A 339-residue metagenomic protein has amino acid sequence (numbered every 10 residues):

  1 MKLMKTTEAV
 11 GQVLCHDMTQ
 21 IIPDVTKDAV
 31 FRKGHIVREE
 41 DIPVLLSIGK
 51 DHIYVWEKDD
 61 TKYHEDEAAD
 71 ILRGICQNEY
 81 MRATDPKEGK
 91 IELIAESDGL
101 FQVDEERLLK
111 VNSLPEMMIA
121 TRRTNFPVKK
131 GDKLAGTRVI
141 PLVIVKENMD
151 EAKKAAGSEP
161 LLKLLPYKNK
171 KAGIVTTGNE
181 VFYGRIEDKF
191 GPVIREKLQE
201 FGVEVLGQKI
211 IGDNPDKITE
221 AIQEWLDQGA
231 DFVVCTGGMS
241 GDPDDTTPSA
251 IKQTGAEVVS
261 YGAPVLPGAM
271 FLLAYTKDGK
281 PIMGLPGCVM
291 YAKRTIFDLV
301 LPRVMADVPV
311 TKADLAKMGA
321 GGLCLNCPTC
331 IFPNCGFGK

Functional and structural regions predicted by a protein language model:
M1-E88: Short, low-complexity N-terminal leaders and the immediately following helix N-cap/first helix
T7-G11, A29, A83-P86, F126-V128 (+4 more regions): Solvent-exposed alpha-helices and their adjacent loops that cap or buttress functional pockets in soluble metabolic
A29, D85, L100-M118, F126-K129 (+1 more regions): C-terminal terminal segments
R32, R38, R123, P127-K130 (+1 more regions): Residue-level recognition of short, solvent-exposed, well-ordered loop/turn junctions that link secondary-structure
V55-W56, M81-P86, I144-K146, E204-Q208 (+1 more regions): Flexible, glycine/charged-enriched surface loops at secondary-structure junctions
D59-Y167: Extended, charged alpha/beta regions that create polyanion-binding interfaces
S158-D213, K217: Glycine-rich phosphate/diphosphate-binding loop of Rossmann-like nucleotide-binding domains
N179, L206-G338: Short glycine/threonine-rich loop/turn motifs
